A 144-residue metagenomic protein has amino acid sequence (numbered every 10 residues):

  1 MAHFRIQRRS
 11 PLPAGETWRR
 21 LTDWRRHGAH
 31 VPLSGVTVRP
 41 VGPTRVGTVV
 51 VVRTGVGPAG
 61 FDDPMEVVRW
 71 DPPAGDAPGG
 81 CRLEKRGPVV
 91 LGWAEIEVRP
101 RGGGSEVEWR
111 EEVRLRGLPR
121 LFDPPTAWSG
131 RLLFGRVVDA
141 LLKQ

Functional and structural regions predicted by a protein language model:
M1-R45: Hydrophobic ligand-binding cavity/cleft-lining segments
Q7-P11, E66, E97: Generic structural detector for well-ordered beta-strands
L12, D71-P73, R101-G103: Short loop segments at secondary-structure junctions
L12, V56-P58, V113-G117: Beta-strand elements of well-folded, non-transmembrane domains
G28-A29, V38-G87, W93, E106 (+1 more regions): Glycine-rich portal/gate segments that line the openings of hydrophobic small-molecule binding cavities
R82-G135: Beta-strand/loop substructures that line and gate deep hydrophobic ligand-binding cavities in soluble
